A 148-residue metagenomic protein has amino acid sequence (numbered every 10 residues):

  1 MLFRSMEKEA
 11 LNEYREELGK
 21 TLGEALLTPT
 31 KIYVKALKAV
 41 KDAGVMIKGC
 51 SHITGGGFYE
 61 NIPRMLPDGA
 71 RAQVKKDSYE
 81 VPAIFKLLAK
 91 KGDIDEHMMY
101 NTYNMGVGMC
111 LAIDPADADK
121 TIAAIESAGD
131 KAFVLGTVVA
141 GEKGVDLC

Functional and structural regions predicted by a protein language model:
M1-L2, L111: Short, small-residue-biased leader/transition segments that mark boundaries at the very start of proteins
K8-C148: Glycine-/charge-enriched secondary-structure boundary and capping motifs
